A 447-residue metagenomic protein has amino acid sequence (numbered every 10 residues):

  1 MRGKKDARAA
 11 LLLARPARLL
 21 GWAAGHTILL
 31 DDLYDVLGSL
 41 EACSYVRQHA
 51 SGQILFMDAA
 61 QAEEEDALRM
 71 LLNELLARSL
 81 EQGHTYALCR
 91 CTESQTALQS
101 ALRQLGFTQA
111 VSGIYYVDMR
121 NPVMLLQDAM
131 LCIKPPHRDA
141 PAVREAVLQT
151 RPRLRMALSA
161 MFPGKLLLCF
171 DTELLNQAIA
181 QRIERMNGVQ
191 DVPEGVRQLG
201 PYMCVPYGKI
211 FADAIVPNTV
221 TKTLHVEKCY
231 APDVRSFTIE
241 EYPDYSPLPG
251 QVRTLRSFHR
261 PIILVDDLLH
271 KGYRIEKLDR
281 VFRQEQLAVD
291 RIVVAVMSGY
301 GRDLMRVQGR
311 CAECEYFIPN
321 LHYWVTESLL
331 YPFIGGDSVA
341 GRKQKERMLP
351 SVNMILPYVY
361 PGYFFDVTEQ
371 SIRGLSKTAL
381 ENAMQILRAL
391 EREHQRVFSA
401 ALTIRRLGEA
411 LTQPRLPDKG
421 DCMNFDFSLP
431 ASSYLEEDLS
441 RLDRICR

Functional and structural regions predicted by a protein language model:
M1-A67, L72-R447: PRPP-associated nucleotide enzymes
